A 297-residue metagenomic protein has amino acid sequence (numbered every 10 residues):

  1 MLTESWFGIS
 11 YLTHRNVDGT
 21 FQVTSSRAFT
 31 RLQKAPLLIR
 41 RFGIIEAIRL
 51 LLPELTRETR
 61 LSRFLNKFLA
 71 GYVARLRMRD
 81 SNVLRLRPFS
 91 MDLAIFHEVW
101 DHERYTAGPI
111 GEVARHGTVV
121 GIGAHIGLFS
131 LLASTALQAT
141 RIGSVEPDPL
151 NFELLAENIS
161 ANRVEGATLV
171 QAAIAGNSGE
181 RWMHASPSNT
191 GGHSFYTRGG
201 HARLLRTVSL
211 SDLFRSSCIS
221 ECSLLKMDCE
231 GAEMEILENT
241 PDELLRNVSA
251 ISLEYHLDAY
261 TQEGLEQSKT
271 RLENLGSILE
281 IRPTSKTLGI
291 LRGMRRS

Functional and structural regions predicted by a protein language model:
L2-S297: Phosphate/nucleotide-binding beta-alpha loop and adjacent structural elements of enzyme active sites
